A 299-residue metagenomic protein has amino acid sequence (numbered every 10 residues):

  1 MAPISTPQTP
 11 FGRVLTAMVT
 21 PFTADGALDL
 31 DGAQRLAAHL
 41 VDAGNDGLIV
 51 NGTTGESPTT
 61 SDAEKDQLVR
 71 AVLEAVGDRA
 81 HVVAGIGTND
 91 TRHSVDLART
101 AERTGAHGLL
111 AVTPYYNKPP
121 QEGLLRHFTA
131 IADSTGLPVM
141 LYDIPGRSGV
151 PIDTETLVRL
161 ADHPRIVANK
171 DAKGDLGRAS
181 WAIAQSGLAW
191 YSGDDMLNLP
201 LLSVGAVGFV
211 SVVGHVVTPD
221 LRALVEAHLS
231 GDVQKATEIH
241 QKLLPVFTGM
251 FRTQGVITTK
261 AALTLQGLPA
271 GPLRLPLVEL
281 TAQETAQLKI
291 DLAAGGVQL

Functional and structural regions predicted by a protein language model:
A2-T16, T20-G149, L157-R159: Active-site beta->alpha loop and helix N-cap motifs at the rims of alpha/beta catalytic domains
A2-T20, H39, A43-N45, S203-A206 (+1 more regions): C-terminal alpha-helical cap/extension of soluble enzyme domains
A33, K65, V69, S94 (+8 more regions): A general structural signal for well-ordered alpha-helical segments in protein cores
T60-A63, D96, Q121-L124, I152-T154 (+4 more regions): Short secondary-structure transition/capping segments
E74-A80, T104-G105, T135-L137, D162-R165 (+4 more regions): Short helix-capping segments at alpha-helix termini
D90, D194-D195, T281: Helix N-cap/beta->alpha junction signal
D133-S134, P145-F251: Catalytic alpha/beta core domains of metabolic enzymes, predominantly
